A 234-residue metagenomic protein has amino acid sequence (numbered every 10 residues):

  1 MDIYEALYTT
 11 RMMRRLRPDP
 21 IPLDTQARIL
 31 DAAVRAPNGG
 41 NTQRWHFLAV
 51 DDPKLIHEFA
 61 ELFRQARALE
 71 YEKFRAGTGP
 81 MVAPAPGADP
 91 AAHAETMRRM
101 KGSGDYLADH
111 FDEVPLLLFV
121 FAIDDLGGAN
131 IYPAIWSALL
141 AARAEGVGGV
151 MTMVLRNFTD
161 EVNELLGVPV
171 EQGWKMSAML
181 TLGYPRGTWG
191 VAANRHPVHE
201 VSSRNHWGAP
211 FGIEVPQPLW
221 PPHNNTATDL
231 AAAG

Functional and structural regions predicted by a protein language model:
M1-P20, D24-A32, A36, N41: N-terminal targeting/leader regions
A6, M12-M13, M176-G234: C-terminal helix-cap and adjacent tail motif
R15-L16, H46, G148-M153: Short catalytic-loop micro-motif centered on adjacent basic/acidic residues
A33, L116-L166, L180: Small-aliphatic-rich amphipathic alpha-helix that forms the alpha element of a beta-alpha
T42-D51, A144: Short loop-to-beta-strand entry elements in the cores of soluble alpha/beta enzymes
R44-W45, V114-L117, M176-S177: Short, surface-exposed beta-edge/turn micro-motifs
A49-A129: Glycine/small-residue-rich phosphate/adenosyl-binding loop
A68-P86, L166-H196: A glycine-rich helix N-cap at a beta->alpha junction
